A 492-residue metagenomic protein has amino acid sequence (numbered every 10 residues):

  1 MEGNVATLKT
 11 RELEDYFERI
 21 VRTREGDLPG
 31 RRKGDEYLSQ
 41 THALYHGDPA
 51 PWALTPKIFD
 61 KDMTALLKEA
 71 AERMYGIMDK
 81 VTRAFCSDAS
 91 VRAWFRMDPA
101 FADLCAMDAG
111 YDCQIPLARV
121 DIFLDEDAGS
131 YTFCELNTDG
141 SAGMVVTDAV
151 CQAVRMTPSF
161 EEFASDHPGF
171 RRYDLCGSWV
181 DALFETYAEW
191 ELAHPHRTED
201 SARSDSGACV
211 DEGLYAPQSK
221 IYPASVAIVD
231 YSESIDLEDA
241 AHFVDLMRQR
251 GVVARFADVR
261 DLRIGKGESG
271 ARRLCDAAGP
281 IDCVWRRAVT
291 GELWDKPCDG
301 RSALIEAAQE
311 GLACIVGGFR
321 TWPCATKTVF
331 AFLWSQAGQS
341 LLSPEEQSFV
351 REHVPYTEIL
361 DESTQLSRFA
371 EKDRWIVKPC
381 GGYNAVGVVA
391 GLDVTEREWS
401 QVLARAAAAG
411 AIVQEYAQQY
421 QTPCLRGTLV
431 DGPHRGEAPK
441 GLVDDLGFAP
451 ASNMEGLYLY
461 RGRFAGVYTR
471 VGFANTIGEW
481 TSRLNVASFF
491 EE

Functional and structural regions predicted by a protein language model:
M1-E492: Preference for protein termini
